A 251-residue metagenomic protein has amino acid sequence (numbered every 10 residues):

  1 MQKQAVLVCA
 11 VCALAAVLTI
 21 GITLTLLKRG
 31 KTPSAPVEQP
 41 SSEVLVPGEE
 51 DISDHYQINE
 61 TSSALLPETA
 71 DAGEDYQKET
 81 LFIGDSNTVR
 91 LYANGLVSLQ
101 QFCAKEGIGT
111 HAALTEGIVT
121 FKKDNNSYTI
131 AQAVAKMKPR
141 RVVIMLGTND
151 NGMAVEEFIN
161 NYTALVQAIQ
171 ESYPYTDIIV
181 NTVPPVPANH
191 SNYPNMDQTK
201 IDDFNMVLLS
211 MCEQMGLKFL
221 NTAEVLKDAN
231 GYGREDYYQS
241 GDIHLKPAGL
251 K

Functional and structural regions predicted by a protein language model:
M1-V8: Short, low-complexity patches enriched in S/T/P/G
C9-T23: Hydrophobic membrane-insertion alpha-helices, especially the h-region of bacterial N-terminal signal peptides
L27-K78: N-terminal, intrinsically disordered, polar/charged segments of Gram-positive cell-envelope systems that serve as
A70-N160: Conserved SGNH/GDSL esterase-like catalytic core that processes O-acyl groups on lipids and polysaccharides
Y76-E79, K138-V142, Y173-I178, M215-K218: Loop/turn elements at helix/coil->beta-strand transitions in domains of secreted/extracellular proteins
M145, Q167-D202: Active-site segments of SGNH/GDSL-like serine hydrolases that catalyze O-acetyl group transfer/hydrolysis on lipids
Y162-V166, N205: Generic structural signal for well-ordered alpha-helices, preferentially at hydrophobic/aromatic core positions
V186-K251: Catalytic His-Asp segment of secreted/periplasmic serine-dependent ester chemistry enzymes
